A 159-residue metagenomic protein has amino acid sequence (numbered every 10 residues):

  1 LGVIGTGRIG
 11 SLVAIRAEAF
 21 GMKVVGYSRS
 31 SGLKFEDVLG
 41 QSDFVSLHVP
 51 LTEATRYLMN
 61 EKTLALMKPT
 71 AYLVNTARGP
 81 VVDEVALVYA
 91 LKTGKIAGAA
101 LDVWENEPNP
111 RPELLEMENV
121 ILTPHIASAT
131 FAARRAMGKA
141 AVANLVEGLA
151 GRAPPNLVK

Functional and structural regions predicted by a protein language model:
L1-V3: Hydrophobic Val/Ile/Leu positions in short beta-strands of Rossmann-like dinucleotide-binding domains
T6-G7: Glycine-rich Rossmann-fold phosphate-binding loop(s) that bind the pyrophosphate of adenine dinucleotide cofactors
G10-S11: N-terminal Rossmann-fold NAD(P) dinucleotide-binding loop
A14, E18, L91-K92, L115: Gly/Ala-rich phosphate-binding loop of Rossmann-like dinucleotide-binding domains, activating on the conserved
F20, A90, G94, N144 (+1 more regions): Change "in soluble alpha/beta enzymes" to "in soluble alpha/beta proteins
K23: Residues at the starts of beta-strands that form the adenosine-phosphate
R29-E113: Rossmann-like adenosine-cofactor binding region
E107-K159: C-terminal helix-to-coil terminal segments
